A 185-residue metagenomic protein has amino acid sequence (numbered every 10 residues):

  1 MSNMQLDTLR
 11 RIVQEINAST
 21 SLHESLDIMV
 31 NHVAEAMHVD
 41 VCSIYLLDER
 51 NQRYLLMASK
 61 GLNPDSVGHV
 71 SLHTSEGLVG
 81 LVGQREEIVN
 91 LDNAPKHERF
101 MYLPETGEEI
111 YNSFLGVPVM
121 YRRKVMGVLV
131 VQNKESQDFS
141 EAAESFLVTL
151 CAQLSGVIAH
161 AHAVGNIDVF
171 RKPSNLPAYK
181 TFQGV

Functional and structural regions predicted by a protein language model:
M1-E24, E35, M126, H160-V185: Signal-transmission linkers at sensory-effector interfaces
N31, S43-V67: GAF sensory/regulatory domain recognition with acknowledged cross-activation on helical regulatory dimers
L55, P64-R99: Regulatory sensory and allosteric helical modules in signal-transduction proteins and certain transcription factors
P64-D65, D92-S113, N133: Signal-transducing coupling segments at domain and membrane junctions
N112-M120: A short, aliphatic-rich beta-strand micro-motif
V119-L129: Short hydrophobic/glycine-rich mini-motifs in sensory/regulatory modules that couple input to downstream signaling
V128-Q137: Short beta-strand-to-loop transition segments that serve as allosteric relay/switch motifs in sensory/regulatory domains
V148-G156: Allosteric cytosolic regulatory segments
